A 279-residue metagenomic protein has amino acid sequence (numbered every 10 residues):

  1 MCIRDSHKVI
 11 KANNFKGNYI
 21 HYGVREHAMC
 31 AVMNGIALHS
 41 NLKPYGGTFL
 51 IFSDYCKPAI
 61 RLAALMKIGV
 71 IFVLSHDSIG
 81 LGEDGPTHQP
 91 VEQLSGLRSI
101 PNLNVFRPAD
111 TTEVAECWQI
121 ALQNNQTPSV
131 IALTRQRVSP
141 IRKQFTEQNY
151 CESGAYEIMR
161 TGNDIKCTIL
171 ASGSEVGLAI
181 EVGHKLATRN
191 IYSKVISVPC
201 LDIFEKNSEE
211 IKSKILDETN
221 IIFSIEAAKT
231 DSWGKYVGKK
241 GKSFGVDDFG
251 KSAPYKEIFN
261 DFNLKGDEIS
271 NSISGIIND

Functional and structural regions predicted by a protein language model:
R4-A132, R137-S139, S197, S213-I215 (+1 more regions): Thiamine diphosphate
G80-P86, Q123-D279: Thiamine diphosphate
